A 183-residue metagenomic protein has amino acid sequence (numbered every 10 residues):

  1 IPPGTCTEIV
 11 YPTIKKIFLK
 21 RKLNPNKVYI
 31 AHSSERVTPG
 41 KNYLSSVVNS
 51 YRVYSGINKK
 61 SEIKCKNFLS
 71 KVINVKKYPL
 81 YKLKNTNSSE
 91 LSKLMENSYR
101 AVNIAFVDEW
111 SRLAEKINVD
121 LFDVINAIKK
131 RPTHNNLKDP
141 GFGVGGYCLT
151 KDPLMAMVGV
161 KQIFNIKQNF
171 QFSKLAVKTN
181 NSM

Functional and structural regions predicted by a protein language model:
I1-M183: Structural/interface elements that position substrates and couple domains in central-metabolism enzymes
